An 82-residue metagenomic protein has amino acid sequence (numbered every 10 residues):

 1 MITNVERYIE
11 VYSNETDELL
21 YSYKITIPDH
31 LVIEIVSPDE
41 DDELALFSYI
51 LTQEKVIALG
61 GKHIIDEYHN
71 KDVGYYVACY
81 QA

Functional and structural regions predicted by a protein language model:
M1, Y21-I25, Y49-K55: Short linear motifs at secondary-structure transitions and domain/linker junctions
T3-V5: Short coil-to-beta strand junction motifs in C2/discoidin
R7-Y12: A short beta-strand micro-motif
E15-D17: Solvent-exposed strand-loop boundary residues in beta-sheet-rich modules
L19-E43: Short, flexible N-terminal segments of the mature chain
I35-A82: Acidic, low-complexity intrinsically disordered segments
